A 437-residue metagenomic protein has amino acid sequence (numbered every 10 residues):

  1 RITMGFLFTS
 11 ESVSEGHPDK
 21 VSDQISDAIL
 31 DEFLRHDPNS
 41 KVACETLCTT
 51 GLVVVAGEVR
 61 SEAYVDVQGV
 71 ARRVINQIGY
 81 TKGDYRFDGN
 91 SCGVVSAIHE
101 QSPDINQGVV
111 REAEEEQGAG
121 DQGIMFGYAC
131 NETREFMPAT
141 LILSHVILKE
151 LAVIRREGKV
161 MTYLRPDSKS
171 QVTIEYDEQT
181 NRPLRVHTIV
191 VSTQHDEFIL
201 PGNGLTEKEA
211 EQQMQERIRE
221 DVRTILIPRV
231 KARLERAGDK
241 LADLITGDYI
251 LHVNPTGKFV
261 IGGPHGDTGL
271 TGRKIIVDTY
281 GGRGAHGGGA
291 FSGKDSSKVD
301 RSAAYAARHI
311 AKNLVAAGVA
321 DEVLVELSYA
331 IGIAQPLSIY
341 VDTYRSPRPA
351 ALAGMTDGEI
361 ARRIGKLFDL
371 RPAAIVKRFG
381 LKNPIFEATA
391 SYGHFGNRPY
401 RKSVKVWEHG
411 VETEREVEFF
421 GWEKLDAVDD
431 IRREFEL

Functional and structural regions predicted by a protein language model:
T3-A43, V428, E434: N-terminal, positively charged regions that mediate nucleic acid binding
T9, G69, N76-I261, S391 (+2 more regions): Glycine-rich, mobile lid/loop segments that gate access to catalytic sites or pores
E11-V13, H17-S22, Q117-R134, F259-A285 (+2 more regions): Conserved phosphate/anionic-ligand binding catalytic regions in large, soluble enzymes, centered on
Q24-A28, I142, V146, S302-H309: Short amphipathic alpha-helical face segments that pack within enzyme cores and frequently flank/anchor catalytic
A43, V54, V95, M125 (+10 more regions): Structured core elements
A43-S61, I331-Q335: Short, charge-patterned binding micro-sites
T49, A320-E322, Y329-L437: Internal helix-turn-beta structural module
R273-I275, Y280-L324, Q335-D342: C-terminal catalytic subdomain
